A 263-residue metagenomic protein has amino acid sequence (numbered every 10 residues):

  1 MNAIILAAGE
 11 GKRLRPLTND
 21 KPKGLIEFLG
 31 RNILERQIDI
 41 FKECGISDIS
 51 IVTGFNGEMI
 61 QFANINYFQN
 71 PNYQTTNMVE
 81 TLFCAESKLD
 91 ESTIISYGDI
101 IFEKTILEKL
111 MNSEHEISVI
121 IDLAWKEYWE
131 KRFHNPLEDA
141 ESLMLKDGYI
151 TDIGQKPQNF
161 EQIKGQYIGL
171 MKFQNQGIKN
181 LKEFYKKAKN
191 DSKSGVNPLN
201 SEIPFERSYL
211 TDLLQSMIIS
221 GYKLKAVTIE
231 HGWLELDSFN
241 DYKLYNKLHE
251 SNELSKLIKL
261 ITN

Functional and structural regions predicted by a protein language model:
M1, K146, F160-N263: Conserved alpha/beta core of the MobA/IspD/sugar-nucleotide pyrophosphorylase nucleotidyltransferase superfamily
N2-I5, R13, E27, R31-I95 (+1 more regions): Conserved N-terminal catalytic core of the sugar/cofactor nucleotidyltransferase
R13, M59-I60, M78, T105-I106 (+3 more regions): Phosphate- and divalent-cation-binding pockets in alpha/beta enzyme and binding domains that engage nucleotide-derived
N19-K23: Short alpha-helical oligomerization interface
G24, N66, Y149, K223-K225: Conserved beta-strand segments of alpha/beta enzyme cores
G57, E86, E103-K104, T211: Short, well-ordered alpha-helical microsegments
A63, K104-F184, A188: Conserved core of the sugar-phosphate nucleotidyltransferase
G98-I100: The conserved acidic donor/metal-binding loop of glycosyltransferases
